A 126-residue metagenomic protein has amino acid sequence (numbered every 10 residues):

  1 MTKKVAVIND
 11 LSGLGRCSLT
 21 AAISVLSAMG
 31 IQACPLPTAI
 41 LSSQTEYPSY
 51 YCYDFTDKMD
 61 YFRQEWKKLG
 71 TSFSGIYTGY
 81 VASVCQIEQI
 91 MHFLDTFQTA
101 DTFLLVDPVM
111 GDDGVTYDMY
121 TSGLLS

Functional and structural regions predicted by a protein language model:
M1-S74: Small-residue (G/A/S/T)-rich helix-start motifs and N-terminal tracts that mark the onset
S18, A22, F55-K58, F62 (+3 more regions): General structural feature for long, well-ordered alpha-helical segments within catalytic domains of soluble enzymes
T78, V84-S126: Conserved beta-alpha-beta core of the PfkB/ribokinase-like small-molecule kinase fold
